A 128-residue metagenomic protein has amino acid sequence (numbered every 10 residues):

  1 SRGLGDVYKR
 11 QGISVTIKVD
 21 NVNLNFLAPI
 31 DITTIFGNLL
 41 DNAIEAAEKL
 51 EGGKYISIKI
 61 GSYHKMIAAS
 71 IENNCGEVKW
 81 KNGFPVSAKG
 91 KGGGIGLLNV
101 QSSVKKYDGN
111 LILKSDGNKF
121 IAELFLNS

Functional and structural regions predicted by a protein language model:
G3-Y8: Short, small-residue-biased leader/transition segments that mark boundaries at the very start of proteins
T16-I35: Conserved short strand/loop->alpha-helix "switch" segment adjacent to the catalytic nucleotide/phosphoryl-transfer site
P29-E51: Conserved ATP-binding N-box helix of the HATPase_c
G53-K65: Short beta-strand/loop element within the Bergerat-fold HATPase_c
I67-G94: Glycine-rich/acidic phosphate-handling loop/turn and adjacent ATP-lid/helix of nucleotide-binding kinase/ATPase domains
E77, D116-E123: Glycine-rich nucleotide-binding loop
D108-N118: Glycine-rich ATP-binding loops of the HATPase_c
